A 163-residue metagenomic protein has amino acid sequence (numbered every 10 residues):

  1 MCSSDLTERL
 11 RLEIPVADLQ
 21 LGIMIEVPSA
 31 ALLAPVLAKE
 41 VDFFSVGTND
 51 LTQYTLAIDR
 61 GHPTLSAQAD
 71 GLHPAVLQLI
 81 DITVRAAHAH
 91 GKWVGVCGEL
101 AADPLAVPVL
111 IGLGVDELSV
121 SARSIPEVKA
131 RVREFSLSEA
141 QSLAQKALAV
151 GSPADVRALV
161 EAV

Functional and structural regions predicted by a protein language model:
M1-S3: Short, small-residue-biased leader/transition segments that mark boundaries at the very start of proteins
R9-Q20, Y54-D103: Generic long, charged, amphipathic alpha-helical segments
L19-I25, F44-V46, V94-G98, D116-V120: Hydrophobic faces of well-ordered beta-strands that scaffold small-molecule active sites in alpha/beta enzyme cores
E26, D50, L110, S152: Conserved, mostly hydrophobic/aromatic
S29-K39, L100-V115: Catalytic cores of alpha/beta
F44-T55, G112-R131: Glycine-rich phosphate-binding active-site loops on the catalytic face of alpha/beta enzymes
L56-A67, I125-L148: C-terminal helical cap(s) of enzyme catalytic domains, especially alpha/beta-barrels
G71-R85, G91, E134-V163: Extended, intrinsically disordered, low-complexity segments
